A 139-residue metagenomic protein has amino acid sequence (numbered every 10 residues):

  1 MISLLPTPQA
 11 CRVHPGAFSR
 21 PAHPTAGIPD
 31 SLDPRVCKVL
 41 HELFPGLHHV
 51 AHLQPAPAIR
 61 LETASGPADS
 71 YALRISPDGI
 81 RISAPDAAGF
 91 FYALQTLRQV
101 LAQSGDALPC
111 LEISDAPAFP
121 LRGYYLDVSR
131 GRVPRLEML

Functional and structural regions predicted by a protein language model:
M1-R122: Contiguous, structured surface segment used for ligand recognition
E42-L43, L136-L139: Short, intrinsically disordered, charge-balanced linker/junction segments flanking boundaries in proteins
A84, R122-E137: The substrate-binding groove and active-site-proximal loops of carbohydrate-active enzymes, especially glycoside
